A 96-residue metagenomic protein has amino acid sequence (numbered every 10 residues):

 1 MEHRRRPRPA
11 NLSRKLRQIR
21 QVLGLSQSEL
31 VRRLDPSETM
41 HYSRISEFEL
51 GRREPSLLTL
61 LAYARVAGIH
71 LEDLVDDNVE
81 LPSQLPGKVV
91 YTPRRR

Functional and structural regions predicted by a protein language model:
M1-L23: A short, Lys/Arg-rich alpha-helix, primarily the initiator
M1-R6, R65, V75-R96: Short, charged recognition helix plus adjacent turn of helix-turn-helix-like nucleic-acid-binding domains
R14, S28, Y42-S43, L57-L60: Short alpha-helical elements of helix-turn-helix
K15, R44-E47, D73: Residue-level recognition of specific faces of alpha-helices
L30-L34: Short alpha-helical "recognition helix" segments of helix-turn-helix
D35-R53: Recognition helix of helix-turn-helix/homeodomain-like DNA-binding domains that insert into the DNA major groove
R52, S56-D73: DNA major-groove recognition helix of helix-turn-helix/homeodomain DNA-binding modules
